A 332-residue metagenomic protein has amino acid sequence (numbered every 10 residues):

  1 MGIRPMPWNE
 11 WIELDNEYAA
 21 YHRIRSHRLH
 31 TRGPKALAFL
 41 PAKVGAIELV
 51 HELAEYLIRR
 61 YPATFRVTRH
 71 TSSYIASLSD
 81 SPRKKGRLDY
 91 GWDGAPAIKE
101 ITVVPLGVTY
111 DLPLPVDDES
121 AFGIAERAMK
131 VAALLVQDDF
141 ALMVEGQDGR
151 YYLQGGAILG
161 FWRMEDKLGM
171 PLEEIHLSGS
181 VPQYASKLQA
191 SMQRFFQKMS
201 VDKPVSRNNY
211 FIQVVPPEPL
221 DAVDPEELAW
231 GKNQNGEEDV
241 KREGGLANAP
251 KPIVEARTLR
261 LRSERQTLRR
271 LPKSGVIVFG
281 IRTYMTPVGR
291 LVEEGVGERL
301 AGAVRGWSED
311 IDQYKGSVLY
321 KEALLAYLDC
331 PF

Functional and structural regions predicted by a protein language model:
M1-F332: Extended, well-ordered protein cores
